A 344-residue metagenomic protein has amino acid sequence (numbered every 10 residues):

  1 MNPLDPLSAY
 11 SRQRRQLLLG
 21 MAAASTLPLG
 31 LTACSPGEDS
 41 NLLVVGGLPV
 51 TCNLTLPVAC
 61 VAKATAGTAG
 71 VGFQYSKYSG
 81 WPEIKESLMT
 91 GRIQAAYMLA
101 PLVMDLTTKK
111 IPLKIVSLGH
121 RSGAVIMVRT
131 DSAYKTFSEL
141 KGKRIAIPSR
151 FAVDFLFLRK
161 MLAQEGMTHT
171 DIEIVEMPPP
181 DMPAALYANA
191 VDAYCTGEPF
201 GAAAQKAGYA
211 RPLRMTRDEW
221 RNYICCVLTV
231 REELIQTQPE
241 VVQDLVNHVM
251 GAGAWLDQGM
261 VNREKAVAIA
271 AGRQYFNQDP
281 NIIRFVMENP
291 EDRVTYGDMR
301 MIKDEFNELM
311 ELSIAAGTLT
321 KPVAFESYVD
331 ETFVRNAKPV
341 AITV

Functional and structural regions predicted by a protein language model:
M1-Q13, A23-S25: N-terminal secretory signal peptides
T32-A33: C-terminal motif of bacterial Sec signal peptides marking the signal peptidase cleavage site
D39-T168, E173-E176, D192-E198, Y209 (+2 more regions): Short, glycine-/small- and polar/acidic-enriched structural segments that line small-molecule recognition paths
E86, T90, M104, S138 (+8 more regions): Solvent-exposed, polar/charged alpha-helical surfaces in well-ordered, non-transmembrane soluble domains, broadly
R92, Y97, T107, S149 (+6 more regions): Sec/Tat-exported extracytoplasmic proteins
P101-L102, S132, D181-R273: Pocket-lining segment of extracytoplasmic ligand-binding domains
Q236-K321: Secondary-structure end/capping motifs
L309-V344: Conserved C-terminal helix/tail region of periplasmic/extracytoplasmic solute-binding proteins
